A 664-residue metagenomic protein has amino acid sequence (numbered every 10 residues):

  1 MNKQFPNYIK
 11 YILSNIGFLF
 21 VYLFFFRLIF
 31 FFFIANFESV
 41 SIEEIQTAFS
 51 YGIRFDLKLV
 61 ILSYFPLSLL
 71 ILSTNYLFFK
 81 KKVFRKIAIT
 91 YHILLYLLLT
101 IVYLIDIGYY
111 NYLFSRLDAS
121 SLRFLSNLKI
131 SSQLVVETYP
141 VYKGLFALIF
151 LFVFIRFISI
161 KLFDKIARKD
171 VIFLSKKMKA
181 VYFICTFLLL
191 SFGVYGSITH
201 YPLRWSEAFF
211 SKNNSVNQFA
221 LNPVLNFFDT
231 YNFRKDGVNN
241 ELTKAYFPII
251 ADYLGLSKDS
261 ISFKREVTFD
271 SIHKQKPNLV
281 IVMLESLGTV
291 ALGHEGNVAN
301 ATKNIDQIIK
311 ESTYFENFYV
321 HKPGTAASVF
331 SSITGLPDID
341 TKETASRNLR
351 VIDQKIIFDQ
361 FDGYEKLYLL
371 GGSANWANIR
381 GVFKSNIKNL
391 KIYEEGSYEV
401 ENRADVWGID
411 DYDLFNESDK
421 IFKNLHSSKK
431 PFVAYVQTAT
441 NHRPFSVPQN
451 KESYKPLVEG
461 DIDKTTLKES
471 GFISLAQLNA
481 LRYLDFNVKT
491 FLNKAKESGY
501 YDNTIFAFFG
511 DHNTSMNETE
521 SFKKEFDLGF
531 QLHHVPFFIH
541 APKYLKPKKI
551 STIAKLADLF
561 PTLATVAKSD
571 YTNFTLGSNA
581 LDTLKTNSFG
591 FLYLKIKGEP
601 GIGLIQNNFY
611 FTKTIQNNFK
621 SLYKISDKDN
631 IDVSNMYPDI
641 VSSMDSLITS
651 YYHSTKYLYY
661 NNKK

Functional and structural regions predicted by a protein language model:
N2-G237: Transmembrane and membrane-interface helices of multi-pass, inner-membrane envelope-modifying transferases
N7, E43-E44, K82, L122 (+9 more regions): Generic alpha-helical secondary structure signal
N15, E43, F84-L94, S121 (+14 more regions): Generic detection of long, well-ordered alpha-helical segments
G52, D56, L134, F157 (+10 more regions): Residues that form generic nucleotide/phosphate-binding pockets
K82-K86, V238-P248, A345-L349, G577-S578: Short alpha-helical "patches" and their helix-cap loops
N127, N213, A220-L225, D229-T268 (+2 more regions): The feature marks either
L256-K664: Solvent-exposed soluble domains appended to multi-pass membrane proteins
